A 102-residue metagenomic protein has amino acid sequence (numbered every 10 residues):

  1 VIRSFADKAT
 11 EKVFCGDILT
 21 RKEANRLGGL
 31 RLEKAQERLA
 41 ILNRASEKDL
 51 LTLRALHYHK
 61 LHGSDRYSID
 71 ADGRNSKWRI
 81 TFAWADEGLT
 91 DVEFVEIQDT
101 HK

Functional and structural regions predicted by a protein language model:
V1, R54-H57, E93: Glycine-rich, flexible loop/turn motifs
V1-R38: Arg/Lys-rich, positively charged N-terminal/basic patches that mediate binding to nucleic acids
R3, L32-A35, L51-R54, H62 (+1 more regions): Generic structural signal for well-ordered secondary structure
C15, E47, E87: Residue-level marker of positions within ordered structural domains that often coincide with functionally constrained
Q36-S46: Short, amphipathic alpha-helical segments that act as regulatory/interfacial helices in nucleotide-processing proteins
R44-D70: A short, surface-exposed loop/turn module that caps and links secondary-structure elements
H62, R66-K102: Enriched for short, Lys/Arg-rich terminal
